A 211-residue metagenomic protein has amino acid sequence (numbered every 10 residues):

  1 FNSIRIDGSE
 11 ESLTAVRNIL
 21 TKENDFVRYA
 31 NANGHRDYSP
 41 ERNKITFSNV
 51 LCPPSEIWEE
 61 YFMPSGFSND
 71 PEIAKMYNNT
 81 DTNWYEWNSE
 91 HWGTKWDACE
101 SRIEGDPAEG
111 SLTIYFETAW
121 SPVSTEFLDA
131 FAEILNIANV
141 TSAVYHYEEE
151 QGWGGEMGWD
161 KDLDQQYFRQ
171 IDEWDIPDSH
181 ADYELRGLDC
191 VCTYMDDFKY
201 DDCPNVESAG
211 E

Functional and structural regions predicted by a protein language model:
F1-E211: Intrinsic low-complexity, intrinsically disordered or marginally ordered coil/linker segments
